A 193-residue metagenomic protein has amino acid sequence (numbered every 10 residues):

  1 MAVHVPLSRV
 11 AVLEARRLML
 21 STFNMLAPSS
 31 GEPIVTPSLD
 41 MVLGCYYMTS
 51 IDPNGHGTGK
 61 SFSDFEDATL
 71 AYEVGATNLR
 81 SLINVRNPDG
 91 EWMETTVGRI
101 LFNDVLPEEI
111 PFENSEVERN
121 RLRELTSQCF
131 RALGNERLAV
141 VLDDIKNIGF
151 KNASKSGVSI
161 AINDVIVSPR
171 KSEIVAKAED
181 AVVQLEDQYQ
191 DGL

Functional and structural regions predicted by a protein language model:
M1-L193: Feature marking long nucleic-acid-engaging regions of large polymerase/nuclease enzymes
